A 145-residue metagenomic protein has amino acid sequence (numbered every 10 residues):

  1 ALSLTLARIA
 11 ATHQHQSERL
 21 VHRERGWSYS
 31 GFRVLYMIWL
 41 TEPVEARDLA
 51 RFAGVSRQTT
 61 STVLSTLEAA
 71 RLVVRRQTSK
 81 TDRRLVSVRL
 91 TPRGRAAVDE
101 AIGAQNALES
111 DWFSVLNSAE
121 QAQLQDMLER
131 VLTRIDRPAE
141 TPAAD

Functional and structural regions predicted by a protein language model:
A1-E24: N-terminal leader segment of winged-helix/HTH proteins
A7-A11, Y36-L40, I102, E129: Short, locally clustered residues in the helix-turn-helix/winged-helix DNA-binding domain
R23, R51, E68-A69: Alpha-helical residues within the helix-turn-helix
G31-L35: Short alpha-helical "packing" element that flanks the helix-turn-helix/winged-helix DNA-binding module
T41-E45: Short capping segments at the starts of secondary-structure elements
S65-D126: Charged, amphipathic alpha-helical coiled-coil/dimerization segments
A119-D145: C-terminal regulatory/oligomerization modules of transcriptional regulators
